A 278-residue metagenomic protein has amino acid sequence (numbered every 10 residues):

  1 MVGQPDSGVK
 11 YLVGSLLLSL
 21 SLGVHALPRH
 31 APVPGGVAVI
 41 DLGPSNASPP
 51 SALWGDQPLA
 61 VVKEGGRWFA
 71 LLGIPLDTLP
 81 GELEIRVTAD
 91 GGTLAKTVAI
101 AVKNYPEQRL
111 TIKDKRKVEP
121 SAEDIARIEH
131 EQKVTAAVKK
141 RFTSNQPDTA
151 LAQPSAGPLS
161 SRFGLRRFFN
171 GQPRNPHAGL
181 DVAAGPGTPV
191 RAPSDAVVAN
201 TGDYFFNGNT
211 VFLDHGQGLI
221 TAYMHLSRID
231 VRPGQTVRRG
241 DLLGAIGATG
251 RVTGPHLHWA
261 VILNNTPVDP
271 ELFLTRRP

Functional and structural regions predicted by a protein language model:
M1-V9: N-terminal secretory signal peptides that target proteins for export/translocation
P5-D6, S51, S155, E271: Generic low-complexity segments that are intrinsically disordered, proline-rich and/or Lys/Arg-biased
V9, H25-L27: Absolute protein N-terminus
V9-S15: Sec-dependent signal peptide recognition, specifically the positively charged N-region followed immediately by
S21-G23: N-terminal signal peptide c-region/cleavage motif recognized by signal peptidases
L27-P158, R162: Non-catalytic extracellular/periplasmic "stalk" and linker regions immediately N-terminal to catalytic or recognition
A152-P278: Catalytic cores of peptidoglycan-degrading enzymes
